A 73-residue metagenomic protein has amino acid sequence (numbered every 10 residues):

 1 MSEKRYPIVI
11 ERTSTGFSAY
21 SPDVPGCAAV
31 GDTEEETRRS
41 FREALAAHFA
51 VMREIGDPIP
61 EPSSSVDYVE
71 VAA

Functional and structural regions predicted by a protein language model:
M1-Y6, R39-A73: Short, charged, surface-exposed hinge/linker loops at domain edges that act as mobile lids or interdomain connectors
V9, V24-C27, P62-S64: Intrinsically disordered, low-complexity segments enriched in proline/serine/threonine
E11-T13: Short beta-strand micro-motifs enriched in acidic
T15-V51: Amphipathic, hydrophobic secondary-structure cores in small proteins
